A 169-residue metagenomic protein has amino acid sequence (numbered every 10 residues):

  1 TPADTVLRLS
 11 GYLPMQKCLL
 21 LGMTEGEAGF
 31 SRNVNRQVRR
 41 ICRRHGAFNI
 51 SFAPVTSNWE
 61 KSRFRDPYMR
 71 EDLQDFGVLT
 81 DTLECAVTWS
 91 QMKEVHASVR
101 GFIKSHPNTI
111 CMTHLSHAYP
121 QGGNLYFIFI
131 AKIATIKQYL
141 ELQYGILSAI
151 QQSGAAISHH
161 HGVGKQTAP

Functional and structural regions predicted by a protein language model:
T1-G145, A149, S153: C-terminal substrate-recognition/cap domain of FAD-linked oxidoreductases
A156-V163: Short acidic/histidine-rich active-site segments
V163-P169: Activity-critical C-terminal alpha-helical subdomain
